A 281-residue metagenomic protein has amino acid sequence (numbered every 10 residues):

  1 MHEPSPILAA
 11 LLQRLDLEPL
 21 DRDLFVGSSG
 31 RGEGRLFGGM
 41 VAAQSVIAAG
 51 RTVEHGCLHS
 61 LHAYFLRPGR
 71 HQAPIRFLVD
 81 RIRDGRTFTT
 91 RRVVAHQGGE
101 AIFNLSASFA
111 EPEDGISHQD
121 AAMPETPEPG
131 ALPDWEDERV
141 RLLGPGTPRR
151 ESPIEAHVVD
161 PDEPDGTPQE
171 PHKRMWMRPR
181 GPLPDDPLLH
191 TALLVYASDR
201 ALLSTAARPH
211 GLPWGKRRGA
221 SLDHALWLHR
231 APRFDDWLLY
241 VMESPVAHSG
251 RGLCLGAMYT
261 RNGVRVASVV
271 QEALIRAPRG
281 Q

Functional and structural regions predicted by a protein language model:
M1-Q281: Terminal targeting signals and extreme-terminal segments of soluble enzymes
